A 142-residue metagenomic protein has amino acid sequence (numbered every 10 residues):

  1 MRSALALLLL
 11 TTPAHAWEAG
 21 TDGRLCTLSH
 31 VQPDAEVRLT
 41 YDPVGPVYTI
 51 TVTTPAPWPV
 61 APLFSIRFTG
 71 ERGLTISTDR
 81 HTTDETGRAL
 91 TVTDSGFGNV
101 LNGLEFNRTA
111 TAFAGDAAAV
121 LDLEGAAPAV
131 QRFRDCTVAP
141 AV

Functional and structural regions predicted by a protein language model:
M1-L7: Sec-dependent signal peptide recognition, specifically the positively charged N-region followed immediately by
L8-L9, T75: Low-complexity intrinsically disordered segments
T12-A16: Sec/Tat signal peptide C-region and signal peptidase I cleavage site
W17-F64: An ectodomain-focused feature that recognizes extracytoplasmic/extracellular
I50, I66, A110-A112: Short polybasic amphipathic segments
G70-V142: Internal interaction segment
